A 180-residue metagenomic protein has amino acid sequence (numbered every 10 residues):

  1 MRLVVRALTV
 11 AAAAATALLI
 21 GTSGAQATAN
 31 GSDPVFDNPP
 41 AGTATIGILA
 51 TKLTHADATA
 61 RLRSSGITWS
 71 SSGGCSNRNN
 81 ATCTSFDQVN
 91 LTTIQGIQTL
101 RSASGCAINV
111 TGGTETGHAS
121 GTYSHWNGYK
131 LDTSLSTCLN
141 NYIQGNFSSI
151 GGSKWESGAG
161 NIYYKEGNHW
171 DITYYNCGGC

Functional and structural regions predicted by a protein language model:
M1-A27: Secretory targeting and sorting signals
T28-F36: Cleaved targeting-peptide boundary
V35-P39, I48, Y123-W126: Surface-exposed flexible segments
A41-N109: Active-site acidic/histidine clusters and adjacent loop/turn architecture that either coordinate catalytic ions
S72, T111-G113, Y175: Conserved beta-strand termini and adjacent loop/short-helix elements that scaffold enzyme active sites in alpha/beta
V110-G121: Acidic helix-start/capping segments at beta-turn-to-alpha-helix junctions
G121-C180: Catalytic cores and adjacent binding grooves of peptidoglycan-active enzymes
